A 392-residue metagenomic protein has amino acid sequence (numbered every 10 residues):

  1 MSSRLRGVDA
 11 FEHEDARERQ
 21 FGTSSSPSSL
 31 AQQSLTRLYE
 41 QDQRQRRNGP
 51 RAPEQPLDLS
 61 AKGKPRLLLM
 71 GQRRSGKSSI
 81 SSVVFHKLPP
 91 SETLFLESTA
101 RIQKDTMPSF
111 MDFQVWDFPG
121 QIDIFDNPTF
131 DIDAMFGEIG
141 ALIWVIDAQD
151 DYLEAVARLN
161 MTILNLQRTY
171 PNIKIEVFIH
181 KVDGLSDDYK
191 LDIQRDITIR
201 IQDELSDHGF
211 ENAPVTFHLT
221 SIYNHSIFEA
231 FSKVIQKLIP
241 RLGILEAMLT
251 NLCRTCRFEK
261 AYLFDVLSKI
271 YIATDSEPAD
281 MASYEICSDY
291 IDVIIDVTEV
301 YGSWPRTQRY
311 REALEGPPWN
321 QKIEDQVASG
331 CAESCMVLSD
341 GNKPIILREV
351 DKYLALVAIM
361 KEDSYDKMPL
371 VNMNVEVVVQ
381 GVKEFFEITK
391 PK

Functional and structural regions predicted by a protein language model:
M1-Q72, T99, D203-S206, T220 (+2 more regions): Short, flexible boundary segments at extreme N-termini or domain junctions of P-loop NTPases and their
P65-P89, F228: Glycine-rich phosphate-binding P-loop
F85-D112, I122: Switch I (effector-binding) loop of TRAFAC-class P-loop GTPase G-domains
R101-I102, F110-N165: Switch II of P-loop NTPase G domains
I173, D183-K260, A279-Y284, D289 (+2 more regions): Canonical P-loop GTPase G-domain recognition
A261-L267: Short hydrophobic alpha-helical segments used for membrane anchoring or interfacial signaling
P278-P344: A charged amphipathic helix-loop-strand protein-protein interaction module that recurs in cytosolic assemblies
E349-V357: Short hydrophobic/glycine-rich mini-motifs in sensory/regulatory modules that couple input to downstream signaling
